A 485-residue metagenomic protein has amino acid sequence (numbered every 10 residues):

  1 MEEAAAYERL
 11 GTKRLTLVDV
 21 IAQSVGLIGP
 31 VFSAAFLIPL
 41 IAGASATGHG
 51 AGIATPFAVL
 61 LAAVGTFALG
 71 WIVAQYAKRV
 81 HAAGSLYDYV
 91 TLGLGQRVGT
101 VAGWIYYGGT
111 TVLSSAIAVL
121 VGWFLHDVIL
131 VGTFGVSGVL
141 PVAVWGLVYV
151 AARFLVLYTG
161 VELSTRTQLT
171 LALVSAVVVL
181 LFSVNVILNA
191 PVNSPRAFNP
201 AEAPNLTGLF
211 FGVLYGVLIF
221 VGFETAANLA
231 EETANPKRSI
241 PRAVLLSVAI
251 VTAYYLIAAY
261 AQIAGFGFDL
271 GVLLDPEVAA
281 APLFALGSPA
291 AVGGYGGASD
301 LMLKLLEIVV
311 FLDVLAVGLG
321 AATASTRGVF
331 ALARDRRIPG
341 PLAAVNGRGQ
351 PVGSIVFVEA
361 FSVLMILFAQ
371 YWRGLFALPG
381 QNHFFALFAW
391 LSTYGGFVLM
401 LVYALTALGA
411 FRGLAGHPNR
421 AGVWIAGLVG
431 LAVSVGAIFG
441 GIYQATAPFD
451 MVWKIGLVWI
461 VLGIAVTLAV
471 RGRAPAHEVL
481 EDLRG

Functional and structural regions predicted by a protein language model:
M1-I53, T66-F67, W71, A197-P200 (+1 more regions): Membrane-interface "cap" regions at the ends of multi-pass membrane proteins
A6-G11, G52-P56, T133-P141, L169-I308 (+2 more regions): Helix-loop-helix junctions that connect adjacent transmembrane segments in multi-pass membrane transporters
L15, V142-V192, A203-L206, V244-A253 (+3 more regions): Membrane-interface loop-to-helix entry segments
P30-S137, D450-I464: Extracellular loop-to-transmembrane helix junctions
F57, A389, Y394-L399, F411 (+1 more regions): A generic transmembrane alpha-helix motif of multi-pass inner-membrane proteins
A82, I105-V121, F220, T225-E232 (+2 more regions): Membrane-helix boundary/coupling elements in multi-pass transport proteins
D88-Y89, G95, D127-G132, A243 (+2 more regions): TM-loop-TM module centered on a large, flexible mid-protein loop between adjacent transmembrane helices in multi-pass
I338-V345, G380-F384, A404-G422: Alpha-helical transmembrane segments
